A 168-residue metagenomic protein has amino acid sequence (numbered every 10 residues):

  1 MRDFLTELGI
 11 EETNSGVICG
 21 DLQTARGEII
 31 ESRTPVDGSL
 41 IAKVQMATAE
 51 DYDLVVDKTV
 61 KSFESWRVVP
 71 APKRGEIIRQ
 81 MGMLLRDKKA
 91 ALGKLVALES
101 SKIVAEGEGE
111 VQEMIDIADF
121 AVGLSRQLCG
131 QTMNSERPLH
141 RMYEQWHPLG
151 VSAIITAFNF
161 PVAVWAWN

Functional and structural regions predicted by a protein language model:
M1-D37: Hydrophobic face of amphipathic alpha-helices that form TPR/SEL1-like repeat modules and related alpha-solenoid
E7, I18, E99, L128 (+1 more regions): Short glycine/serine/threonine-biased micro-segments
D21, K102, L124, Q131 (+1 more regions): Gly/Ser/Thr-rich helix-start
L22, Y52, W66, A105 (+2 more regions): Tryptophan-centered motif/residue detector
T34, K89, A166-N168: Short, small-residue-rich loop/turn micro-motifs
T34, M46, W146: Conserved strand-loop elements at the edges of beta-sheets that form or border functional pockets
I41-C129, L139: Glycine-rich loop-to-alpha-helix module at the N-terminal edge of alpha/beta enzyme cores
Q131-N168: Conserved small-residue-rich beta-alpha loop and adjacent elements that most often cradle the phosphate/pyrophosphate
